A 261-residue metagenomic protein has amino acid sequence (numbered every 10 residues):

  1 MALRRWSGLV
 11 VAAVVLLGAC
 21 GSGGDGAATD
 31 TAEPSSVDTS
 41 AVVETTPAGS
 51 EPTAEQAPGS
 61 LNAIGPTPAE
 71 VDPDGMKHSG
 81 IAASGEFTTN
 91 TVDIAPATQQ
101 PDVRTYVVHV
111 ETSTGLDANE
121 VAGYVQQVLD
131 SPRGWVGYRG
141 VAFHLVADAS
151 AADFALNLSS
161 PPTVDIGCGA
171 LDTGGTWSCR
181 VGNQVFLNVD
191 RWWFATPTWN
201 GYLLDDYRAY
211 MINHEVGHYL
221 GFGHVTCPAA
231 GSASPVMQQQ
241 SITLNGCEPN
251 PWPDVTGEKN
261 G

Functional and structural regions predicted by a protein language model:
M1-A13: N-terminal export and membrane-targeting signals
L16-A19: C-terminal motif of bacterial Sec signal peptides marking the signal peptidase cleavage site
G21-V103: N-terminal low-complexity, Pro/Thr-rich disordered segments that flank secretion/membrane-targeting signals
Q100-G115: Acidic/histidine-rich, surface-exposed loop or edge segments in extracytoplasmic proteins
H109-T112, L158-P161, N188-D190, F222 (+1 more regions): Active-site-proximal beta-strand/loop segments in catalytic clefts of secreted hydrolases
N119-Y207: Metzincin-family zinc-dependent endopeptidase catalytic domain
D205-G223: Active-site recognition of the HExxH zinc-binding catalytic motif
A233-G261: Post-HExxH zinc-binding segment in Zn-dependent metallohydrolases
